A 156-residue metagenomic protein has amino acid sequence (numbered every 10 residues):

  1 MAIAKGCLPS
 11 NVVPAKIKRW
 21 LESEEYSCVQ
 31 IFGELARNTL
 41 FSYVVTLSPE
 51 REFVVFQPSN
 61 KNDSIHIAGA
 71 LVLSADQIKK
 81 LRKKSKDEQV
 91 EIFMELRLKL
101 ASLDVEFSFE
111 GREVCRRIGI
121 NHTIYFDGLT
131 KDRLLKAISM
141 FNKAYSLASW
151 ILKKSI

Functional and structural regions predicted by a protein language model:
M1-N62: Charge-rich, low-complexity N-terminal segments
N11, G128-L135: Ordered, soluble secondary-structure elements with a strong preference for glycine-centered loop motifs and nearby
C28-A36, L98-G119, W150-I156: Short glycine-rich, low-complexity/disordered patches
V55-K79: Short hydrophobic interaction/assembly module
D63-A68, E113-F126: Glycine-rich, often proline-containing surface loops adjacent to acidic residues and nearby aromatics that form
A70-R117: Short, internal acidic amphipathic alpha-helical interface segments that mediate docking to partner proteins
L73-A75, I124-T130: A generic structural motif
R133-I156: Mixed-charge, glycine-accented linear interaction segment located at domain edges/termini
